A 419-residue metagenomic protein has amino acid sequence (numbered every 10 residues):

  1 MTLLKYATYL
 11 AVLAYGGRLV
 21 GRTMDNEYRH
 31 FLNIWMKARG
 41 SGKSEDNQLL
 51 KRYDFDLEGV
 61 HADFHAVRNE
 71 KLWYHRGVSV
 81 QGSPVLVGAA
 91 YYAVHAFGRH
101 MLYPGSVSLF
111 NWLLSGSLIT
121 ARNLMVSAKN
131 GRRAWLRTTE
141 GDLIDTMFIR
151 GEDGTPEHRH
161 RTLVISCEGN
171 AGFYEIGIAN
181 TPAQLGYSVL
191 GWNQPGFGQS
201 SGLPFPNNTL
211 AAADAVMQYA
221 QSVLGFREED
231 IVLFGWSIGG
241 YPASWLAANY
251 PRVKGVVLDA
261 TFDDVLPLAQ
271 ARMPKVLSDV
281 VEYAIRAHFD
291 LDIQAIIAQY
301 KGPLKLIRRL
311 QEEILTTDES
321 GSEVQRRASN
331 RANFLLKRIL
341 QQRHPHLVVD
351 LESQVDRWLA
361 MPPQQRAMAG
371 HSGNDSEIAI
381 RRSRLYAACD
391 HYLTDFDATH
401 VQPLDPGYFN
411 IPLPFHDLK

Functional and structural regions predicted by a protein language model:
M1-R122, I411, F415-K419: N-terminal targeting or regulatory segments adjacent to alpha/beta-hydrolase or S9 domains
E27, S117, A121-N123, G131 (+2 more regions): Short, surface-exposed "cap/lid" segments of acyl-processing enzymes
I176, G196-N208, P267: Glycine-rich "HGGG/HGxG" loop immediately N-terminal to the catalytic nucleophile of the alpha/beta-hydrolase
N193-G198, F262: Short beta-to-alpha linker loops that shape the active-site pocket of alpha/beta-hydrolase fold enzymes
L203-G225: Alpha/beta-hydrolase active-site loop
V223, E229-R272: Primarily recognizes the serine-hydrolase "nucleophile elbow" in alpha/beta-hydrolase and SGNH/GDSL folds
L266-E377: The feature captures the conserved acid-bearing segment of alpha/beta-hydrolase catalytic domains
L347-K419: Catalytic active-site module of serine/aspartate enzymes centered on a nucleophile-bearing elbow/loop
